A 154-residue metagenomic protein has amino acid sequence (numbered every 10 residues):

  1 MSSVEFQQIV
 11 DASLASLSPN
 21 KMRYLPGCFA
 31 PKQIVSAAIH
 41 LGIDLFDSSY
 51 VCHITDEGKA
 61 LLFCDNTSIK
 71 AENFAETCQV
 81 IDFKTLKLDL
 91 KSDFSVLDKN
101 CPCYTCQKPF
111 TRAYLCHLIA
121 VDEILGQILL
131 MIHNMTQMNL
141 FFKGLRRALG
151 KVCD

Functional and structural regions predicted by a protein language model:
M1-D98: Glycine-rich phosphate/ribose-binding loops and adjacent secondary-structure elements that form binding surfaces
D98-D154: C-terminal extensions of enzymes
